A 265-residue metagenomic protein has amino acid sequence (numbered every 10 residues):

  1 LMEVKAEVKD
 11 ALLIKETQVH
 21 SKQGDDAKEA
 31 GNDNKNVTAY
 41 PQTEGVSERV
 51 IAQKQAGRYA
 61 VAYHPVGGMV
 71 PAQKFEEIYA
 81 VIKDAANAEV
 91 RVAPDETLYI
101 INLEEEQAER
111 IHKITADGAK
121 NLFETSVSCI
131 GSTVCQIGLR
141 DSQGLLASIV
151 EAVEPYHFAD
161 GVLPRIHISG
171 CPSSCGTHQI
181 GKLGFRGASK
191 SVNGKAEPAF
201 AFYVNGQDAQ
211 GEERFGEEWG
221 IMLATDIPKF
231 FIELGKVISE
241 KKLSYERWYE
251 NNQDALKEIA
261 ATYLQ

Functional and structural regions predicted by a protein language model:
L1-Q265: Peripheral terminal and linker regions in Fe-S/redox and tRNA-modifying enzymes
